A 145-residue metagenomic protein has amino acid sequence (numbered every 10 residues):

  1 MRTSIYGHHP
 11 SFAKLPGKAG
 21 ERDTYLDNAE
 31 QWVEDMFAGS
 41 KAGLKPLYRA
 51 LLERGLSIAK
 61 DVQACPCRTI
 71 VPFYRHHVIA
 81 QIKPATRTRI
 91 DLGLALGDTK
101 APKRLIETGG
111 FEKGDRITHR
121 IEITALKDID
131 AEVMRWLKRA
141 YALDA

Functional and structural regions predicted by a protein language model:
M1-A145: Charge-dense, helix-prone N-terminal extensions
